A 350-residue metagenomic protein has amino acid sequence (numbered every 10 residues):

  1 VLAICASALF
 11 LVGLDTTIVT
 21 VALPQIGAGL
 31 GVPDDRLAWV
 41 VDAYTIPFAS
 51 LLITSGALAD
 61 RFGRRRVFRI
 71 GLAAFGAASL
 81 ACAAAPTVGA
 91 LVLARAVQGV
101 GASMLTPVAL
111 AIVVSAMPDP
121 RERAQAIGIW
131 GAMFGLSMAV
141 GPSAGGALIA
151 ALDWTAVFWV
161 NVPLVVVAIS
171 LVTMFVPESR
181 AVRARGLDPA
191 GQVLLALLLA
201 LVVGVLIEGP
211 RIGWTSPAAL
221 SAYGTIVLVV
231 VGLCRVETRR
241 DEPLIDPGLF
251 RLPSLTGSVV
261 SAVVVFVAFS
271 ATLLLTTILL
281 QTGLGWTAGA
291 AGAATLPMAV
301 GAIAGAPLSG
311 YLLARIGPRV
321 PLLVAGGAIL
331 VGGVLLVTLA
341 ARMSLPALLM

Functional and structural regions predicted by a protein language model:
V1-M174, P307-S309, I316-R342, P346-M350: Transmembrane-helix bundle of Major Facilitator Superfamily
L2-L14, V19-V21, D34, P217-T225 (+2 more regions): 12-transmembrane solute porter fold
G13, T45, G99-V100, G135 (+4 more regions): Residue-level hotspots within the lipid-embedded alpha helices of multi-pass solute transporters
L23-I26, V97, V113, L148 (+7 more regions): Hydrophobic alpha-helical interface/terminus motif in multipass membrane transporters
G128, A150-A262, A268: Hydrophobic transmembrane-helix bundles of small-molecule transporters
W130, V182-R185, L275, L348: Glycine-rich loops and low-complexity Gly/Arg-rich segments that provide flexible linkers or classic glycine-based
